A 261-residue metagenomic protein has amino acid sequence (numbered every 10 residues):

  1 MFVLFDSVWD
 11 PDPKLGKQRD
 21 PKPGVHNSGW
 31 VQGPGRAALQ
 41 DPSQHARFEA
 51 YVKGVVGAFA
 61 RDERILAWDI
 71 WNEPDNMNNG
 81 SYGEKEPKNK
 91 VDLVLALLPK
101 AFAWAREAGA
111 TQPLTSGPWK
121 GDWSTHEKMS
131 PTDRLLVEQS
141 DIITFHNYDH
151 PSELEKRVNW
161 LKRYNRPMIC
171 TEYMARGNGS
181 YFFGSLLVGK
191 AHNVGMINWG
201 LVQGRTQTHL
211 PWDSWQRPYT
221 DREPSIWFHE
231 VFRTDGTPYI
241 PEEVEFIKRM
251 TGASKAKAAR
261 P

Functional and structural regions predicted by a protein language model:
M1-I142, H146-E153, R163-Y164, Y173-Y181 (+5 more regions): Active-site mouth of glycoside hydrolases
R157: Conserved catalytic-core segment of NTP-binding enzymes
N198-G200: Replace "adjacent to P-loop NTPase cores in ATP/GTP-dependent enzymes" with "adjacent to NTP-binding cores
P211-W215: Short, surface-exposed amphipathic charged segments that create phosphate/polyanion-binding patches used for binding
I247-P261: Non-catalytic accessory regions flanking glycosidase/transglycosidase catalytic cores in CAZymes
